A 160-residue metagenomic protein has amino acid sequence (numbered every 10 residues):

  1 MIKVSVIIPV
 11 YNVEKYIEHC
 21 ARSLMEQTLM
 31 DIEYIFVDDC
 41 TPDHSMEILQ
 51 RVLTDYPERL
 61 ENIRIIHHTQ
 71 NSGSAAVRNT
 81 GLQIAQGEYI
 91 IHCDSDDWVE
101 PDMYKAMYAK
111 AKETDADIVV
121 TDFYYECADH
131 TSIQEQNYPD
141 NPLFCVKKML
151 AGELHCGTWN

Functional and structural regions predicted by a protein language model:
M1-N160: Nucleotide-sugar donor-binding/catalytic module of glycosyltransferases that assemble extracellular/cell-envelope
